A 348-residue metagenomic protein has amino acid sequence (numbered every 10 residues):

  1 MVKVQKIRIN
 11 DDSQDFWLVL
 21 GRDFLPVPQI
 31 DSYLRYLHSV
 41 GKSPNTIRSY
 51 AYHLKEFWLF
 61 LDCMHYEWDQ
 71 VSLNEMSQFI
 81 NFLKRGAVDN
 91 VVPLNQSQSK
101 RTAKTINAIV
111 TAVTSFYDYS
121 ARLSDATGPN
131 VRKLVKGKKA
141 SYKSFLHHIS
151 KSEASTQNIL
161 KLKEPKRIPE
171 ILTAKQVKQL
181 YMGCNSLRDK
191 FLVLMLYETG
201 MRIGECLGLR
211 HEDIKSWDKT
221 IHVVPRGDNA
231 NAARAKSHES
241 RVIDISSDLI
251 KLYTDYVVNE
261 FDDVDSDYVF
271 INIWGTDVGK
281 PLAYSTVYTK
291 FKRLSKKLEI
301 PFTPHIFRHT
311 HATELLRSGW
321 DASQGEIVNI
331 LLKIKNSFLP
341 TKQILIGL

Functional and structural regions predicted by a protein language model:
I30-N45, K55-L146, Q179: N-terminal core-binding DNA-recognition domain of tyrosine recombinases/integrases
L123-T127, L196-K219: Short, charged phosphate-coordinating catalytic segments
G128-A174, G275-V278: Flexible interdomain linker/hinge and immediately adjacent N-terminus of the catalytic tyrosine-recombinase domain
E164-E170, A174-I203, L207: Basic, Lys/Arg- and aromatic-enriched nucleic-acid-binding interface segment
G208-I250: Conserved tyrosine-mediated DNA breakage-rejoining catalytic core shared by Y-recombinases
S246-I300: Active-site/catalytic core of tyrosine-dependent DNA strand-transfer enzymes
Y288-I327, L331: Short, basic (Lys/Arg/His-rich) helix/loop patches that form interaction surfaces in the mid-to-C-terminal regions
N329-L348: Catalytic-site neighborhood detector that most strongly recognizes the C-terminal catalytic loop/helix of tyrosine
